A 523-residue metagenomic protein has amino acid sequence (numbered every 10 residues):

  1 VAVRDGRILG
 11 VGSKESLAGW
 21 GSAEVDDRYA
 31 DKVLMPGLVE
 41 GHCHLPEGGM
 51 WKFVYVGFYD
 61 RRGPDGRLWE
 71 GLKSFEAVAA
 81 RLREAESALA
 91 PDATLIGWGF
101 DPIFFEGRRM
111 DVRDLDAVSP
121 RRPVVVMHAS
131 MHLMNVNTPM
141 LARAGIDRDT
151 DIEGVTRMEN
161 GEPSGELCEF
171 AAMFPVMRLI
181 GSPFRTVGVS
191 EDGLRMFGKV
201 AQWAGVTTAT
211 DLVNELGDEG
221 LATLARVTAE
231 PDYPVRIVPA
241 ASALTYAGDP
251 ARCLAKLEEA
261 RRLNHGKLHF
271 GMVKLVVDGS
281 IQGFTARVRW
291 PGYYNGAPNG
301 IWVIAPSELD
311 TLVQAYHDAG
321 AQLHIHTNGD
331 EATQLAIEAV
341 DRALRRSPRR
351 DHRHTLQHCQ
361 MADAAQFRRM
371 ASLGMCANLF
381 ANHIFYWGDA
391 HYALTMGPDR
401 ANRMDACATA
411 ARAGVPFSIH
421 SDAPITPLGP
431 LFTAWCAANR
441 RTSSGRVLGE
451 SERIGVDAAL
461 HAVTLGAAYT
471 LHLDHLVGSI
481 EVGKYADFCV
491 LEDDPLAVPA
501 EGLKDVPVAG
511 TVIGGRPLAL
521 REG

Functional and structural regions predicted by a protein language model:
A2-R4, I8-L254, L275-A315, A319-N328 (+6 more regions): Divalent metal-binding segments
G10, A509-G510, A519: A structural microfeature
W20-G21, L268-H269, L473, K504-V506: Short, small/polar residue-rich loop motifs at catalytic or cofactor-binding pockets
G41, L373, A486: An anion/phosphate-binding loop that grips the pyrophosphate of nucleotide cofactors and donors
G48-W51, D232, F270, D351 (+4 more regions): Short, solvent-exposed loop/turn segments at the edges of secondary structure
G181, Q314-H324, N328-H354, H358-C359 (+3 more regions): His/Asp/Glu-enriched, well-ordered alpha-helical/loop segment that forms or immediately abuts the divalent-metal
V227-R236, E258-G266, D318-A319, R342-H352 (+3 more regions): Secondary-structure transition/capping motifs at alpha-helix termini and the adjoining loop/turn into the next element
H265-T285, M375-F385: Non-cysteine beta-strand/loop elements that form the S-adenosyl-L-methionine
